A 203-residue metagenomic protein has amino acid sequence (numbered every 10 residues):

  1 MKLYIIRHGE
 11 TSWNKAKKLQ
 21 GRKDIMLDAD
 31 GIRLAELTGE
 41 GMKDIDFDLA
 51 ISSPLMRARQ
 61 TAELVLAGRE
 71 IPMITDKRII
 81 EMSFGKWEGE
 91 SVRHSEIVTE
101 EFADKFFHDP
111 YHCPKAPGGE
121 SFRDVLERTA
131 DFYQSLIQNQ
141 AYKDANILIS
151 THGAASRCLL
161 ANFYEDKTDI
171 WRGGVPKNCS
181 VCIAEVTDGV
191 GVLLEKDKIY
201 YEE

Functional and structural regions predicted by a protein language model:
M1-Y4: Extreme N-terminal starter segment of soluble prokaryotic enzymes
H8, H152: Short, conserved phosphate/pyrophosphate- and ester-handling motifs at nucleotide-, phospho-/glycolipid
E10-R69: Active-site-proximal alpha-helix that buttresses catalytic centers in soluble enzyme cores
E36-E40, L126, A130-Q138, L160: Generic structural signal for well-ordered alpha-helical scaffold segments
T38, I74-T75, M82-E96, Q138-A145 (+1 more regions): Acidic, low-complexity terminal tails and accessory targeting/binding regions of phosphate-metabolizing enzymes
S52-S53, E127, S150-T151: Short beta-strand scaffold positions
G68-R128: Phosphate-handling substructures
G153-R157: GST superfamily/GST-like fold recognition
